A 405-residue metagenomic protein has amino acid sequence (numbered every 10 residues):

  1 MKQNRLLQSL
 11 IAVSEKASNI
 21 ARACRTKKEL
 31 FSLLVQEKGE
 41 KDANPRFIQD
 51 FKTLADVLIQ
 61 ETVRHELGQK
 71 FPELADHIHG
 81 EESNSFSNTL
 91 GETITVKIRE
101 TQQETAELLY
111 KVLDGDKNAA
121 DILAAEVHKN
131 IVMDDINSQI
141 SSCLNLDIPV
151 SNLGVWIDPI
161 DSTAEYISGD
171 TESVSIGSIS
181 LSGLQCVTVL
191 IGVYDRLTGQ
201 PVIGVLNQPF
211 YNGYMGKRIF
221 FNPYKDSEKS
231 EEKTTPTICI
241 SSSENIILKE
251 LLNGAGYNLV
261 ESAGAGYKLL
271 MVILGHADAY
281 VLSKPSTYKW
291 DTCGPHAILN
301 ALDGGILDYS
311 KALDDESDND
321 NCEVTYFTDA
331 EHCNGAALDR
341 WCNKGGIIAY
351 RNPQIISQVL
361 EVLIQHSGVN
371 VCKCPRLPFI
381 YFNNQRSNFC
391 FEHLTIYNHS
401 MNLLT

Functional and structural regions predicted by a protein language model:
M1-G39, N44, D50, D76-H79 (+6 more regions): Oxyanion/phosphate-interacting regions
M1-I160, I179-S180, L197, L363-I364 (+2 more regions): N-terminal subdomain of lithium-sensitive/metallo-dependent phosphomonoesterases centered on the IMPase/IPPase/PAP
L67, S162-T163, I238, V272 (+1 more regions): Conserved S/T- and glycine-rich ATP-binding loop of Class I adenylate-forming
T89-I94, K217-R218, D329: Short aromatic-enriched loop/helix-cap "lid" or pocket-rim segments at secondary-structure transitions that line
S142-L144, I176-S180, H332-L338: Short, P/G- and charge-enriched loop/turn segments at secondary-structure junctions
N145-D147, K229-S230, L251, A337-R340: Short secondary-structure boundary/capping segments
L146-Y224: DPxDG-like acidic metal-binding loop motif
D226-G264, D278-A279: Short loop->beta-strand "edge-of-pocket" segments that line small-molecule binding or catalytic clefts across diverse
